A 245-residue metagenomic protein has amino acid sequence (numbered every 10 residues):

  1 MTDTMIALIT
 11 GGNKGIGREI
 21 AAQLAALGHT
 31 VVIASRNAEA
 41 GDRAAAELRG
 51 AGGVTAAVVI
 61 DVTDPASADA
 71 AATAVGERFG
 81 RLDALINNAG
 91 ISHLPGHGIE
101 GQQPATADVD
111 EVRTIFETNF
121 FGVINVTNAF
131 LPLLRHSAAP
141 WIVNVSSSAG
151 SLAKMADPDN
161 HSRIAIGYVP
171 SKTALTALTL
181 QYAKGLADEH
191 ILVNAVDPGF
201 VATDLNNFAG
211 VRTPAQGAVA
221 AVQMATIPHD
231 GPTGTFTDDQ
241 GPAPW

Functional and structural regions predicted by a protein language model:
T2-V32: Canonical Rossmann dinucleotide-binding motif of NAD(H)/NADP(H)-dependent dehydrogenases/reductases, specifically
L27-R43: Conserved glycine-rich Rossmann-like NAD(P)H-binding loop of the short-chain dehydrogenase/reductase
A38-E39, V59-T73: The beta1-alpha1 cofactor-binding region of Rossmann-like NAD(H)/NADP(H)-dependent oxidoreductases
A51-V54, A74-N87, H93, D108: A glycine-rich helix->loop->beta "capping" turn within Rossmann-like NAD(P)(H)-dependent oxidoreductase domains
I86, V126-F130, L134, L178-T179: Hydrophobic positions on the long internal alpha-helix of Rossmann-like NAD(P)-dependent oxidoreductase domains
I91-S92, E100-F116, R135-D188: Catalytic loop of short-chain dehydrogenase/reductase
T173, D188, A195-P198, T203 (+1 more regions): C-terminal helical subdomain
